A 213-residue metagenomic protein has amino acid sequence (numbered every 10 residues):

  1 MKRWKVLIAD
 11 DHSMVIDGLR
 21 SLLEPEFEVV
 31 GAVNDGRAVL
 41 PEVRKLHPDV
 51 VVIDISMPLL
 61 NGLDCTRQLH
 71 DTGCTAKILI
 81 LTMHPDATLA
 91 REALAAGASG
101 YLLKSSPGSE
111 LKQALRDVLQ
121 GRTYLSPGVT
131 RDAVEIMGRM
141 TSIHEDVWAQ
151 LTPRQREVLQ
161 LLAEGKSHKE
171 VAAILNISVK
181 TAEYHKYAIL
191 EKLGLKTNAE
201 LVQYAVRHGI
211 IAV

Functional and structural regions predicted by a protein language model:
S13-G31: Two-component/phosphorelay signaling modules centered on CheY-like receiver
D35-A38, L59-D64, P85: Acidic catalytic/metal-coordinating carboxylates
L46-V52: Active-site beta3 strand of CheY-like receiver
I55-M57: Receiver (REC) domain active-site loop signature in two-component systems and cognate sites in sensor histidine kinases
T88-A95, S99-E157, I210-I211: Short, flexible helix-to-coil linker/hinge segments that flank and couple to helix-turn-helix
E145-K180: Helix-turn-helix DNA-binding segment
S167-E200: Recognition helix of helix-turn-helix DNA-binding domains
